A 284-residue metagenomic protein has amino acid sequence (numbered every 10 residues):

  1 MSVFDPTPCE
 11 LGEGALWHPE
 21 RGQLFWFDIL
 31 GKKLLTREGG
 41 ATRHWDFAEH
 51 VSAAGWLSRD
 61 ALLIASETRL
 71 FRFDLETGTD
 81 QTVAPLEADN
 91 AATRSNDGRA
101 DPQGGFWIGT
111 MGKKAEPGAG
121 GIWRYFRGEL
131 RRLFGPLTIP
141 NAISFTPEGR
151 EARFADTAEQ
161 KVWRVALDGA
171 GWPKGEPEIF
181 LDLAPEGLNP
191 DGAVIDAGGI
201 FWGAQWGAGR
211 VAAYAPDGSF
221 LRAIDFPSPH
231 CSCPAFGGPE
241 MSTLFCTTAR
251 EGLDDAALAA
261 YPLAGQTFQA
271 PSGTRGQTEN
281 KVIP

Functional and structural regions predicted by a protein language model:
M1-P6, G40-D46, Q81-A88, E129-G135 (+2 more regions): A short beta-strand motif characteristic of beta-propeller blades
P6-R21, A48-L63, D89-G105, F134-A152 (+2 more regions): Beta-rich, blade/repeat-based domains predominating in secreted/periplasmic proteins but also intracellular
H18-P19, L24-L30, L63-T68, F106-E116 (+3 more regions): Conserved beta-strand positions in repeat-built beta-propeller and related beta-rich domains
K33-L35, R69-F71, G120-W123, K161-W163 (+2 more regions): A short loop-to-beta-strand structural motif that recurs across blades of beta-propeller domains
S58-D60, L75-E76, W123-E129, A212-R222 (+2 more regions): Flexible "stalk/tail and boundary" regions
T79-L133: Hydrophobic alpha-helical segments and helix pairs
V165-W172, S272-Q277: Short loop/turn segments immediately following beta-strands, especially the blade-tip and inter-blade linker loops
F236-P284: Blade-level signature of beta-propeller repeat domains, shared across WD40, Kelch, NHL, RCC1 and BNR/Asp-box propellers
